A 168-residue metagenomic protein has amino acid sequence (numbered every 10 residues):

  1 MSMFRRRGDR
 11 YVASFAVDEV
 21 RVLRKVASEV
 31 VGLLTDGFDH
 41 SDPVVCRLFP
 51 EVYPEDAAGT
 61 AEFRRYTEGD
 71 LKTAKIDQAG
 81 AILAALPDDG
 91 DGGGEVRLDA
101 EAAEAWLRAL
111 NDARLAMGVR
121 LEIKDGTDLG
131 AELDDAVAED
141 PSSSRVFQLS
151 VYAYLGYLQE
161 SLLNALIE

Functional and structural regions predicted by a protein language model:
M1-T35: Short, extreme N-terminal leader segments that mark the start of a protein/domain
R7-V17, D39, P43, E62-T73 (+2 more regions): Short, solvent-exposed segments of well-ordered alpha helices
G8, A27, V31-R47, Y53 (+1 more regions): Gly-Asp-aromatic-enriched flexible segments
V31-L34, A79, L83-L86, R114-G118 (+1 more regions): A structural signal for well-ordered alpha-helices, especially hydrophobic packing surfaces of coiled-coils
D42-E95: Aromatic-anchored, charged helix-turn/loop surface patch used as a conserved interaction hotspot
V96-D125: Hydrophobic/aromatic-rich, well-ordered segments within soluble, folded domains that form packed cores
T127-A136: Short, conserved phosphate-binding/catalytic loop or strand-edge motifs used in phosphoryl-/nucleotidyl-transfer
P141-E168: Helix-rich interaction surfaces within compact, conserved domain-sized segments that mediate assembly or partner
